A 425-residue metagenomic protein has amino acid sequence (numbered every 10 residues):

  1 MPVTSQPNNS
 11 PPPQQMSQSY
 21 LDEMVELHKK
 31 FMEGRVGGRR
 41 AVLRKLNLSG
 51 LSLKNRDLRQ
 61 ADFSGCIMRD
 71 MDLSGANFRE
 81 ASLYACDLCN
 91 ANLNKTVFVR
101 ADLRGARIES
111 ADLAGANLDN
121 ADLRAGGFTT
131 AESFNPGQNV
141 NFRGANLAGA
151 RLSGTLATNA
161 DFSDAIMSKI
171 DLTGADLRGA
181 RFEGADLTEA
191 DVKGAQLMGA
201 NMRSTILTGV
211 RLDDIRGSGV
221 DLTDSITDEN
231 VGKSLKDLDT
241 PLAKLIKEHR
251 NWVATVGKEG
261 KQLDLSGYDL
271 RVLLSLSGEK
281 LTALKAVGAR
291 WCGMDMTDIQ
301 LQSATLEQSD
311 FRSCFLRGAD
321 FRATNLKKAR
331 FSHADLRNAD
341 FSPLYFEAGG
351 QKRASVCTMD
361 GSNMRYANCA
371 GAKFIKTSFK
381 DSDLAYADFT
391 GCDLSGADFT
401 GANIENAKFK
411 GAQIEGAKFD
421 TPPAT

Functional and structural regions predicted by a protein language model:
M1-P7: N-terminal acidic, proline/glycine-rich, low-complexity intrinsically disordered segments
N9-D22, K29, E33-T425: Tandem repeat scaffolds
